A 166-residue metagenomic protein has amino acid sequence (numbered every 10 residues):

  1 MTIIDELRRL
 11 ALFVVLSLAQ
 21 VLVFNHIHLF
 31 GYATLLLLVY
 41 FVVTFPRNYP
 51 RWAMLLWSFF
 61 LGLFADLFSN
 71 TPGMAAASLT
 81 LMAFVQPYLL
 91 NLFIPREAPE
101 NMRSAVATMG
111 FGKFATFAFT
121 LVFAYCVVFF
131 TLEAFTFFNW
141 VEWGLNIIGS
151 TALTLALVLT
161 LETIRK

Functional and structural regions predicted by a protein language model:
M1-K166: Terminal, non-globular segments
